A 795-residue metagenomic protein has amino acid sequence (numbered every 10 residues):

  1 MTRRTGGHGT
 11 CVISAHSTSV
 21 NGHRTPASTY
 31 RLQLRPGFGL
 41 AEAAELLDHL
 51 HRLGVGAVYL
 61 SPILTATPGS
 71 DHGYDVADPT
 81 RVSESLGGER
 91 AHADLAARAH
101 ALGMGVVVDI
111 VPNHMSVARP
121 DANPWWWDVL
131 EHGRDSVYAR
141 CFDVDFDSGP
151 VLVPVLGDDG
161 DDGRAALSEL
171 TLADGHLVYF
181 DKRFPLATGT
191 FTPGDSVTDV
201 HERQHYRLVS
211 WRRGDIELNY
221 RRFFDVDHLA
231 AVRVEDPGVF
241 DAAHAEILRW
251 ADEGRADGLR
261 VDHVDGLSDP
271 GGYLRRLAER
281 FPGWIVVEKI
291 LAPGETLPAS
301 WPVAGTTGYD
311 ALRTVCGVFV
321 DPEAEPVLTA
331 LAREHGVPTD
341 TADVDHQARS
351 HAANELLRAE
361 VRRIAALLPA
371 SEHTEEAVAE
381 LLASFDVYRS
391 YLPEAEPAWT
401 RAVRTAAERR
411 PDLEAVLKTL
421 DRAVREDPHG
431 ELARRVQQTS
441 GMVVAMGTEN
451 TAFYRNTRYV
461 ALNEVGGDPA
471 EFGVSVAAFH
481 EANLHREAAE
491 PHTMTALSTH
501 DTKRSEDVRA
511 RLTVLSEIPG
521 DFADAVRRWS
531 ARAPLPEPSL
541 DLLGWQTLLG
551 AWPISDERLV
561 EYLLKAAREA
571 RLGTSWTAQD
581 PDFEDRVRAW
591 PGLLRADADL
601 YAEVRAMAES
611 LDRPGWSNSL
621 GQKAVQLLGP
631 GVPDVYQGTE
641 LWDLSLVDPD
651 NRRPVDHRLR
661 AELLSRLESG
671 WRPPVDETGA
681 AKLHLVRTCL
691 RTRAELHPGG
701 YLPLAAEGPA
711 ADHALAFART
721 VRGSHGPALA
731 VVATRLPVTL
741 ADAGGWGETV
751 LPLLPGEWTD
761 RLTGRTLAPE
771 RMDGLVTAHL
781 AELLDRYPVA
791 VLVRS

Functional and structural regions predicted by a protein language model:
T2-P68, V76, T80, S85 (+11 more regions): Carbohydrate-interacting/catalytic domains
P68-H72, V117-R119: Short glycine-biased active-site loop of nucleotidyltransferases that positions the nucleotide triphosphate and helps
L95-A139: Hydrophobic or amphipathic alpha-helical targeting/insertion segments
H114, L267-S268: Catalytic P-loop NTPase motifs of RecA-like helicase/translocase cores
R140-R213: DnaQ-like (DEDDh/DEDDy) 3′-5′ exonuclease domain used for proofreading and 3′-end trimming on nucleic acids
R255-D262: Active-site groove signature of glycoside hydrolases
D386: Acidic/aromatic/glycine-rich contiguous surface patches that form carbohydrate-binding/processing clefts and analogous
